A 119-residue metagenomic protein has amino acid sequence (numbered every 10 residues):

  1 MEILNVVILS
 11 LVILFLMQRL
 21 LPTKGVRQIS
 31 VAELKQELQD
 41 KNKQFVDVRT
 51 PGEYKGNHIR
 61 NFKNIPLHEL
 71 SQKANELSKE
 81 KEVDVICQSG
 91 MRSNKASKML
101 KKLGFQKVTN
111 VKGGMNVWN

Functional and structural regions predicted by a protein language model:
M1-Q44, V48-G56: Flexible, polar/low-complexity N-terminal or interdomain linker segments that lie immediately upstream of folded
Q28, F45, F62-N64, V108-N110: Conserved beta-strand scaffold positions in the cores of enzyme catalytic domains, especially in NTP/NDP-utilizing
A32, R49, P66-H68, K112: Residues at the C-termini of beta-strands that transition into short coil/loop
N42, H58, P66, G90-M91 (+1 more regions): Conserved functional loop/turn residues at catalytic and ligand-binding sites
G52-I86: Extracytoplasmic/periplasmic/luminal assembly and interaction segments in envelope/secretory/respiratory proteins
S71, L77-N119: Catalytic cysteine-centered active loop of the rhodanese-like fold, especially the PTP/DSP P-loop
